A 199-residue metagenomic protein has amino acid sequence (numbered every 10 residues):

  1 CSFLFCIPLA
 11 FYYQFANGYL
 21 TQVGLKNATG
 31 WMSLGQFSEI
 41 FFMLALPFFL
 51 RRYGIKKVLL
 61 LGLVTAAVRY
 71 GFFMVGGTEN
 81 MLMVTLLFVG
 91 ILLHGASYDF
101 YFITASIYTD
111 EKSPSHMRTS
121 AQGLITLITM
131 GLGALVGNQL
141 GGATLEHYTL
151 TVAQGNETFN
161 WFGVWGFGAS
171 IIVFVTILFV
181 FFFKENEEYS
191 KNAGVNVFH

Functional and structural regions predicted by a protein language model:
C1, F5-S33, F102-I103, N138: Helix-loop boundary and gating motifs at the non-cytosolic
T21-I40, T85-L86, F162: Loop-to-transmembrane helix entry
K26, S113-T126: Loop-to-transmembrane helix entry/capping segments in MFS-fold secondary transporters and related SLC/MFSD carriers
F42-I55, L145: Helix-to-loop junctions at the C-terminal end of transmembrane segments in multipass secondary transporters
T65-N80: C-terminal ends and interior cores of transmembrane alpha-helices in multi-pass membrane transporters/permeases
F100-P114: Intracellular juxtamembrane helix-capping segments at the cytosolic ends of symmetry-related transmembrane helices
G142-I172: A membrane-interface helix-boundary motif in multi-pass transporters
W161-H199: Multi-pass alpha-helical transporter architecture, strongest for 12-TM Major Facilitator/SLC carriers used
